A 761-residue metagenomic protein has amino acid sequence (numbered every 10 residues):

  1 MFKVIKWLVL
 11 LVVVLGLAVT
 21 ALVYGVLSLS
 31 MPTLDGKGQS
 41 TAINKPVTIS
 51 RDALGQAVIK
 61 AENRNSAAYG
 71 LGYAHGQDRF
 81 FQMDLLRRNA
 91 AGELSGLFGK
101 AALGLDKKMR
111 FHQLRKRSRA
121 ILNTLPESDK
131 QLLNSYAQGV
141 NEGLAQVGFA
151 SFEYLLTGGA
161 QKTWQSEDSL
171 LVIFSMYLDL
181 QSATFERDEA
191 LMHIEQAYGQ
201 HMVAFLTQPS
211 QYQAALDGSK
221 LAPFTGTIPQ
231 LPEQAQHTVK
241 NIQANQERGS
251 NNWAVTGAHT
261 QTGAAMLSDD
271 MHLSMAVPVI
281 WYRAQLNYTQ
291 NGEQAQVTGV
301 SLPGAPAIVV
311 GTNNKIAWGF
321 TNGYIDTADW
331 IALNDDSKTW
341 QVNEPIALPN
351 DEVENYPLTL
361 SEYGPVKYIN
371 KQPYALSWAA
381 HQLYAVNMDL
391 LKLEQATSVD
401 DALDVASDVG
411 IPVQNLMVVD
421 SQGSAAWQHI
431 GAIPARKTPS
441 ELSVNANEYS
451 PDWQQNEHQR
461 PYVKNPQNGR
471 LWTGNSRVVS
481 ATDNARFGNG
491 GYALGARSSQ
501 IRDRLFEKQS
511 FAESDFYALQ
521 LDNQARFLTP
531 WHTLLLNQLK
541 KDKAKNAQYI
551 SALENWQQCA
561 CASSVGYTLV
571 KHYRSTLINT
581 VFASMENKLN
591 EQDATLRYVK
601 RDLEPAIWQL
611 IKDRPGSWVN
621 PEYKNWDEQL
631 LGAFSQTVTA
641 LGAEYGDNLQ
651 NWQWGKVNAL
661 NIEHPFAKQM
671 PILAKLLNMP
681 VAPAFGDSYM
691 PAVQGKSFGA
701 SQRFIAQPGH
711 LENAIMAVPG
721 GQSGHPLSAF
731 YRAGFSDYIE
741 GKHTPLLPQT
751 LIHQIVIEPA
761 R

Functional and structural regions predicted by a protein language model:
M1-L17: N-terminal Sec-pathway targeting helices
W7, T20-M266, M271-S274, T289-N291 (+2 more regions): Substrate-recognition/specificity elements adjacent to catalytic centers across diverse enzyme folds
A61, S66-F98, I316-N355, Q454-R497 (+3 more regions): Gly/Pro-rich active-site capping loops and adjacent beta-alpha segments that organize cofactor/substrate pockets
G70, K108, R117-Q131, N387-L393 (+4 more regions): Second-shell loop/turn segments in exported
L286-A307, G311-P451: Glycine- and hydrophobic-rich flexible loops that cap the catalytic core of alpha/beta enzyme folds
L333, I411-K508, Y573-V581, N587-N590 (+1 more regions): Hydrophobic alpha-helical segments
F487, G491-N546, L630-R761: Terminal end segments
Y573-K656: Charged, long alpha-helical assembly modules
